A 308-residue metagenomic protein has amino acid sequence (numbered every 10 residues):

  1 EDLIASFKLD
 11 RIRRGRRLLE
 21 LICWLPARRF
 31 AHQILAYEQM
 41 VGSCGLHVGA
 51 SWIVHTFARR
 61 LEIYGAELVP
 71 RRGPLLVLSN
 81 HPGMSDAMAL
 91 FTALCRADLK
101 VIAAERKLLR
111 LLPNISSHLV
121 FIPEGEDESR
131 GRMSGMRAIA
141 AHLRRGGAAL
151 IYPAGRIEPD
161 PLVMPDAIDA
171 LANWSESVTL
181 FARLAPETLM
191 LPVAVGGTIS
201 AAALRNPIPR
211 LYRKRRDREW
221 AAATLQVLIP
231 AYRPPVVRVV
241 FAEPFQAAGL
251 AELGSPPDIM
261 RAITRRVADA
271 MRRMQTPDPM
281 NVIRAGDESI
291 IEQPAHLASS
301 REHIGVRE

Functional and structural regions predicted by a protein language model:
E1-L75, S85-A89, R96-D98, A285-A295: Membrane-anchoring hydrophobic helices of lipid-metabolizing enzymes
G15-R28, M40-C44, V48-W52, L111-L112 (+2 more regions): Alpha-helical membrane-targeting segments
W52-A58, V77-N80, G125-R130, A167-D169: Short, flexible loop segments at the rims of nucleotide/cofactor-binding pockets, characterized by
L61-G65, K107, M136-R137, Q226: A generic local structural motif
G65, L78-H81, I102-E105, Y152-A154 (+1 more regions): Short His-Asn-centered micro-motif
V69-R71, L108-R110, G125-G131, F245-L250: A short acidic, often aromatic-flanked loop/helix-cap motif at beta-alpha or helix-coil junctions that lines enzyme
L75-S129: Catalytic core of membrane glycerolipid acyltransferases/transacylases, capturing the structured, soluble-facing
M133-L297, I304-E308: Non-catalytic C-terminal accessory region of glycerolipid acyltransferases and related lyso-lipid remodeling enzymes
